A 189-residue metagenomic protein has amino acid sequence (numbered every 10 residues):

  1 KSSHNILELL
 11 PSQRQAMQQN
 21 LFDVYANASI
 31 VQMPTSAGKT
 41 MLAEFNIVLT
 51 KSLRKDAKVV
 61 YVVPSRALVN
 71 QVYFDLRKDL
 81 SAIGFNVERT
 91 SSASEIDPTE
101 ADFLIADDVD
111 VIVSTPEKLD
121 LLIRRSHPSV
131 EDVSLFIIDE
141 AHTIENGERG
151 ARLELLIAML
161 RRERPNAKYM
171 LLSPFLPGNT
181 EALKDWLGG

Functional and structural regions predicted by a protein language model:
K1-G189: N-terminal helicase ATP-binding lobe
